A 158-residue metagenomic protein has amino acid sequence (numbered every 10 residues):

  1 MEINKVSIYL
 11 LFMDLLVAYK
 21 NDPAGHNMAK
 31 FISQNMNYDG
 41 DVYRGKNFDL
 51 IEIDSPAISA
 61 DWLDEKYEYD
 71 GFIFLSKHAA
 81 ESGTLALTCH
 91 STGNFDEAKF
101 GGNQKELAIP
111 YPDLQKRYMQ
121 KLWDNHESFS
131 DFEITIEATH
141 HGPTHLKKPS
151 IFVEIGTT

Functional and structural regions predicted by a protein language model:
K5-H141: N-terminal catalytic or cofactor-binding beta/alpha core of small enzyme domains
T135-T158: Active-site-adjacent mobile loop/cap segments within catalytic or ligand-binding domains
